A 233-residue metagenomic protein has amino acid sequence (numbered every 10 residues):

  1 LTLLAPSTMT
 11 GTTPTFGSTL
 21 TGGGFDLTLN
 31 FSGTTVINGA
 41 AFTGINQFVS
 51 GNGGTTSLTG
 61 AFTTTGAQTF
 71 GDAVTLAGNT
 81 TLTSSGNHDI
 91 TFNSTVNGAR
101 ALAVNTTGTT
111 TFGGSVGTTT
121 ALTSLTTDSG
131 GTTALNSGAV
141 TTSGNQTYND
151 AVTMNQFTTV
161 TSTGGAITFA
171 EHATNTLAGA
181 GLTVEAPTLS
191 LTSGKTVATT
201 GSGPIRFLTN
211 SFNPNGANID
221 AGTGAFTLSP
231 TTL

Functional and structural regions predicted by a protein language model:
L1-L233: Extracellular lectin-like interaction modules
